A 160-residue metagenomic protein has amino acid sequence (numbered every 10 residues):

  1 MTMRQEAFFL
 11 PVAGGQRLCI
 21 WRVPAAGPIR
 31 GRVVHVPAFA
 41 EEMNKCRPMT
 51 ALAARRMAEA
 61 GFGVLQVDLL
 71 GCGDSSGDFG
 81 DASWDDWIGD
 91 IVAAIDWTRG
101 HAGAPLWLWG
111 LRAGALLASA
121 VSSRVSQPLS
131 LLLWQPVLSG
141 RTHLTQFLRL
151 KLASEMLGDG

Functional and structural regions predicted by a protein language model:
M1-G31: N-terminal cap/lid segment of alpha/beta-hydrolase-fold proteins
V23-D68, W97: Short, surface-exposed "cap/lid" segments of acyl-processing enzymes
G31-V33, W107, S130: Structural motif
A40, L69-D74, L138: Alpha/beta-hydrolase active-site loop signature
C72-G103: Catalytic nucleophile-loop/oxyanion-hole region of alpha/beta-hydrolase and closely related hydrolase-like folds
L108-A118, Q135: Gly/Ala-rich beta-loop-alpha elbow adjacent to hydrolase catalytic centers
A120-R124: Active-site signature of alpha/beta-hydrolase-fold catalytic machinery across serine- and Asp/Cys-nucleophile hydrolases
S126-G160: The alpha/beta-hydrolase serine catalytic core
